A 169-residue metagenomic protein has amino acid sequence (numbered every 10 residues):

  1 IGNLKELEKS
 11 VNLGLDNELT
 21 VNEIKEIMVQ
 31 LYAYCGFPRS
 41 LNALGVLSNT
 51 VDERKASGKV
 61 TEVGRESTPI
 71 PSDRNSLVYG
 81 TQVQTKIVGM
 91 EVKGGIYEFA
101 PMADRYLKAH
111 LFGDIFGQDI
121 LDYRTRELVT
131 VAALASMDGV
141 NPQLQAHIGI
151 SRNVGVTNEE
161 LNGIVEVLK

Functional and structural regions predicted by a protein language model:
I1, L7-V11, I27-M28, T125-A135 (+2 more regions): Short, structured motif recognition centered on aromatic/hydrophobic residues
L4-D16, R39-Y123, N153, N158 (+1 more regions): Acidic, glycine/proline-rich low-complexity segments that act as flexible tails and inter-domain linkers
E6-L7, P142-L144: Short, well-ordered alpha-helical segments that carry or flank key catalytic/ligand-binding motifs at enzyme/regulatory
L19-E23: Winged helix-turn-helix DNA-binding recognition segment
E26, Q30-P38: Substrate/cofactor-recognition hotspot
L31-Y34, D114, Q118, A132-S136 (+1 more regions): Alpha-helix C-capping/helix-to-loop hinge sites
A135-D138, P142-Q143: Intrinsically disordered, low-complexity segments enriched in Gly and acidic/Ser/Thr residues that form flexible
